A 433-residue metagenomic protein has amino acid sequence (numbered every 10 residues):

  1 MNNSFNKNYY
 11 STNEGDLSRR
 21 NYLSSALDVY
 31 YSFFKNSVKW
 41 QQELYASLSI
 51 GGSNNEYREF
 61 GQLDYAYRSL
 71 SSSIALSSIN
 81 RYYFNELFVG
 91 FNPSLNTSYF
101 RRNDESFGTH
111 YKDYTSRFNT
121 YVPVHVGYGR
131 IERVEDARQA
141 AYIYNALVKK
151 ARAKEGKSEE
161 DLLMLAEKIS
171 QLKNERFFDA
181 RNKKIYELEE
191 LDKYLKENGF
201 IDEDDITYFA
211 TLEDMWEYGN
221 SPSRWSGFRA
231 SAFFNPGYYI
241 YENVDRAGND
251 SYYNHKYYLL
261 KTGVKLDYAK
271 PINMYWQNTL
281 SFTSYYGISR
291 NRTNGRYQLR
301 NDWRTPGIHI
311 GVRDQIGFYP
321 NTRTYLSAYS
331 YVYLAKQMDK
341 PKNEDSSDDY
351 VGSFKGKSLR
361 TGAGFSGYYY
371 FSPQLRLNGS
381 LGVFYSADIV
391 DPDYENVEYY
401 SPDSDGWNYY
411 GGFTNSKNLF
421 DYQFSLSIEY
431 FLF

Functional and structural regions predicted by a protein language model:
M1, W40-L48, L87-L95, T120-V122 (+9 more regions): Transmembrane beta-strands of outer-membrane beta-barrel proteins
M1-K35, K39, S231-Y252, Y399 (+2 more regions): Short glycine/proline- and aromatic-enriched beta-strand/turn motifs that initiate or cap beta-hairpins
N3-Y9, F33, L48-R58, L70 (+10 more regions): Transmembrane beta-strands of outer-membrane beta-barrel pores
L17-L27, D64-I74, Y114-V124, K256-T262 (+3 more regions): Residues that define the transmembrane beta-barrel architecture of outer-membrane proteins
D28-S32, A75-I79, H125, G263-A269 (+3 more regions): Outer-membrane beta-barrel architecture
F34-L44, R81-V89, R130-A137, I272-N278 (+4 more regions): Repeated loop/turn-to-beta-strand initiation elements of outer-membrane beta-barrel proteins
N119-A137, S416-F433: Outer-membrane beta-barrel "beta-signal"
E242-N254, Y285-F433: Outer membrane beta-barrel transmembrane domains
